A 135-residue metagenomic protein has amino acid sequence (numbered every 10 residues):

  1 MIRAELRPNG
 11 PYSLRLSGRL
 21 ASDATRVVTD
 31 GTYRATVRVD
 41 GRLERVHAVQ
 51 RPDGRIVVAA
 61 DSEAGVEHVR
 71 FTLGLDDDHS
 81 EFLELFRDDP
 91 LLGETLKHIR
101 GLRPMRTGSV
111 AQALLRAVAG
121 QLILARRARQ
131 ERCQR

Functional and structural regions predicted by a protein language model:
M1-R135: HhH-family (HhH-GPD) DNA N-glycosylase catalytic core used in base-excision repair
